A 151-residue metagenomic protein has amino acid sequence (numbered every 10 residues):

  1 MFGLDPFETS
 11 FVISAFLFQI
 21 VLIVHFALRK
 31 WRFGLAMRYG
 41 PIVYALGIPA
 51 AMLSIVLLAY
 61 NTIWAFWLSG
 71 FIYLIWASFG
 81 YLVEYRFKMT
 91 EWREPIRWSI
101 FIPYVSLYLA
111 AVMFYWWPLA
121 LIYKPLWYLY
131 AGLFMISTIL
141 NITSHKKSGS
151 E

Functional and structural regions predicted by a protein language model:
M1-F2, I20-A27, P49-L58, A111: Membrane-embedded alpha-helical segments in integral membrane proteins
D5-W31: N-terminal signal-anchor/start-transfer transmembrane helix
E8-S14, I63-I75, Y128-L133: Alpha-helical transmembrane segments
V21-L35, Y81-T90, I139-G149: C-terminal ends of transmembrane helices
L28-G47, T90-V105, I122-L129, S148-E151: Cytoplasm-facing juxtamembrane segments at the starts of transmembrane helices in multi-pass membrane proteins
L35-W67: Membrane-helix boundary elements
A51-N61, V105-Y123: Hydrophobic alpha-helical transmembrane segments in multi-pass integral membrane proteins
F71-E84, E94-W117, L129-S137: Hydrophobic alpha-helical membrane segments
